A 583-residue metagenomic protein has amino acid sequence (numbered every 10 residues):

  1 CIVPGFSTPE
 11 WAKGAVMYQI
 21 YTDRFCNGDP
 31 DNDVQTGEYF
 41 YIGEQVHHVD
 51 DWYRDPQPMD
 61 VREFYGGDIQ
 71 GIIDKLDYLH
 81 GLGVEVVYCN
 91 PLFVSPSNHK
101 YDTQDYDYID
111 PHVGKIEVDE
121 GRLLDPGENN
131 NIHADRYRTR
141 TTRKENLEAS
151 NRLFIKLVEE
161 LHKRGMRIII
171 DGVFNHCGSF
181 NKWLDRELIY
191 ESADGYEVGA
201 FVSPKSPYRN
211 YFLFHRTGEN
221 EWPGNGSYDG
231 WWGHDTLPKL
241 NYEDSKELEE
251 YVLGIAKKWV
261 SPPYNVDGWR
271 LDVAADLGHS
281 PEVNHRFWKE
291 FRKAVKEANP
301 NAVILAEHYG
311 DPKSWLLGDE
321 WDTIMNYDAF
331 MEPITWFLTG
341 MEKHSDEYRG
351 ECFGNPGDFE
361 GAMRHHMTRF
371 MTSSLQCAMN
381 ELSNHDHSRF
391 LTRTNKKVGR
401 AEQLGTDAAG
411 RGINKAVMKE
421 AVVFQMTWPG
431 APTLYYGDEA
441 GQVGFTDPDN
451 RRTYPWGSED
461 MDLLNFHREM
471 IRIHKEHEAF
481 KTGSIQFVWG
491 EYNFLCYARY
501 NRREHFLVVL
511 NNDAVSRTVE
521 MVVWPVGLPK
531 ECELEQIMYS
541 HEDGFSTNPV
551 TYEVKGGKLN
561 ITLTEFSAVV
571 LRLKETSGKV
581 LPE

Functional and structural regions predicted by a protein language model:
C1-Y21, N27, D33-T36, I42-G43 (+6 more regions): Carbohydrate-interacting/catalytic domains
V16-Y18, V87-C89, I168-I170, W269 (+4 more regions): Hydrophobic faces of well-ordered beta-strands that scaffold small-molecule active sites in alpha/beta enzyme cores
I20, L79, C89, Y106 (+10 more regions): Conserved, mostly hydrophobic/aromatic
Y21-C26, F93, D110-V113, F174 (+8 more regions): Short, flexible loop/turn elements at secondary-structure junctions
T22-E85, L92-P263, F291, E297 (+2 more regions): Substrate-binding/active-site clefts of carbohydrate-active enzymes
C26-G28, V94-S97, H176-S179, G218-W222 (+6 more regions): Flexible loop/turn segments at secondary-structure boundaries
F180-D185, A256, P263, W288 (+6 more regions): Conserved alpha/beta catalytic core and glycan-binding cleft of carbohydrate-active enzymes
P238-K246, V273-R292: Active-site cleft segment of glycoside hydrolase catalytic domains centered on the general acid/base Glu
